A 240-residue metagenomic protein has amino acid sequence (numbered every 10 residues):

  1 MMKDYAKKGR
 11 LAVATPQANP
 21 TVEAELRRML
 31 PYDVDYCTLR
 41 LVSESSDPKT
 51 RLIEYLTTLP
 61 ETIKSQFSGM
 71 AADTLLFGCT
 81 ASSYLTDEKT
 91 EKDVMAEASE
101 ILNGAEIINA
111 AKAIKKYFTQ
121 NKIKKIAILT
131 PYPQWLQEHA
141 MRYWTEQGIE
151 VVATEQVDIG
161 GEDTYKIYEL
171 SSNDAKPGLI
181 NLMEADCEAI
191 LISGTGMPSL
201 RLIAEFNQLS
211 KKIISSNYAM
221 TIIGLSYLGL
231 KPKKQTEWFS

Functional and structural regions predicted by a protein language model:
M1-K64, W135-Q137, M141-Y168: N-terminal glycine-rich anion-binding loop in soluble enzyme alpha/beta folds
G9, V34, I101, E106-I123 (+3 more regions): Hydrophobic structural segments
L56-M70, D174-D186: Short, well-structured alpha-helical segments in soluble
I63-I108, K112: Glycine/small-residue-rich loop that forms an oxyanion/phosphate-binding "nest" at active or ligand-binding sites
A72-G78, A127-T130, C187-G194: Periplasmic-binding protein-like
V94-E162, E237-F239: Conserved beta-alpha
D158-T164, S210-P232: Short, flexible loop segments at boundaries between secondary-structure elements
P177-L209, T221-G224: Hydrophobic alpha-helical
